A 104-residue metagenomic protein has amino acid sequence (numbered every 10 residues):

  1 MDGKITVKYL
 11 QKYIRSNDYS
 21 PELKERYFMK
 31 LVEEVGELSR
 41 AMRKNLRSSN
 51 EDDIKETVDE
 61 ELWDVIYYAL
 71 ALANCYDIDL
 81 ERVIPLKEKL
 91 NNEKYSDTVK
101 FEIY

Functional and structural regions predicted by a protein language model:
M1-L62, I66-Y104: Flexible "arm" and connector segments at domain edges
